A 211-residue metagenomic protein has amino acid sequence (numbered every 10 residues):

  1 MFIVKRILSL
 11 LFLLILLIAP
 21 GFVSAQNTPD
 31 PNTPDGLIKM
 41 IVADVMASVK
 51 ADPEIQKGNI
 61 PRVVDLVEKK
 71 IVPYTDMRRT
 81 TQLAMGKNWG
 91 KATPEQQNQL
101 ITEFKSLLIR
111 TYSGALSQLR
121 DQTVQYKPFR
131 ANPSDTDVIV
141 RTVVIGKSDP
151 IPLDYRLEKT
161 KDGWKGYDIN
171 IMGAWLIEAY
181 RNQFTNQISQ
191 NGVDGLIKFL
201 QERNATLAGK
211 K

Functional and structural regions predicted by a protein language model:
M1-L11: Bacterial N-terminal signal peptides that target proteins for export
L10-P20: Bacterial N-terminal signal peptides
G21-A25: Sec/Tat signal peptide C-region and signal peptidase I cleavage site
P31-Y112: Early exported N-terminus immediately downstream of N-terminal targeting peptides
F104, R130, V143-V144, L157-K159 (+1 more regions): A mature extracytoplasmic/lumenal domain signature
R110-I151, R203-K211: Surface-exposed, charged secondary-structure patches
P150-E178: Short beta-strand edge/turn micro-motifs at domain boundaries
I171-K211: Low-complexity, intrinsically disordered terminal/linker segments enriched in charged and Gly/Pro repeats
